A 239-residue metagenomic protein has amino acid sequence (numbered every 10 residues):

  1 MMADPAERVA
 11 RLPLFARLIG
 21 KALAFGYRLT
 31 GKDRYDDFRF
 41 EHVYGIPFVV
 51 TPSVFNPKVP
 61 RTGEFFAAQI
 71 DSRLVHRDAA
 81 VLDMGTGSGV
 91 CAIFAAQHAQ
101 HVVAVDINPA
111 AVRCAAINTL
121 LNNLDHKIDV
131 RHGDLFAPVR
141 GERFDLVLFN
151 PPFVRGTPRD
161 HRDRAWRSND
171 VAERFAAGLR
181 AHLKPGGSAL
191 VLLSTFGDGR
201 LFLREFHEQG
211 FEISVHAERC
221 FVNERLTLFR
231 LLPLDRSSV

Functional and structural regions predicted by a protein language model:
M1-E41: N-terminal auxiliary segments of SAM/dcSAM-dependent transferases
Y27-V75: Class I SAM-dependent transferase core
A67-F149, R155-G156: Conserved SAM/SAH cofactor-binding pocket of Class I
F149-R174: Mobile active-site "lid"/loop adjacent to the S-adenosyl-L-methionine
P151-P152, L193-T195: Short strand-turn motif at the edge of the Rossmann-like AdoMet-binding core
N169-P185: A short glycine-rich, Lys/Arg-flanked "PGG" loop and its adjoining helix->strand segment in the class I
G186-L193: Conserved beta-strand signature within the Rossmann-like core of class I S-adenosyl-L-methionine
T195-G199, L203-V239: Class I S-adenosyl-L-methionine
